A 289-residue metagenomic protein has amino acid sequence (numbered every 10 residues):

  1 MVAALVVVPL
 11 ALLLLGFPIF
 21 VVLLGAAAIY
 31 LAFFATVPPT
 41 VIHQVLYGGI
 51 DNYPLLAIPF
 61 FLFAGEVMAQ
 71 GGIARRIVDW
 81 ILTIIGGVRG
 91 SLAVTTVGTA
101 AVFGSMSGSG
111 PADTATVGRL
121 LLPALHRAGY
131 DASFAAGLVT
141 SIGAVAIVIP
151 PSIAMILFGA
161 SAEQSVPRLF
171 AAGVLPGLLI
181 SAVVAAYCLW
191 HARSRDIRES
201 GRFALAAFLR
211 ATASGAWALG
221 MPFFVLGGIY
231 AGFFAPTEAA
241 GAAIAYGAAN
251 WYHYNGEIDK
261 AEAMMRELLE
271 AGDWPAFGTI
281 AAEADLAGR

Functional and structural regions predicted by a protein language model:
M1-A245, A263: Alpha-helical transmembrane segments of multi-pass membrane transport proteins
V67, W251-Y252, A284: Residue-level signature for tetratricopeptide repeat
A243, G272-A282: Boundary/linker segments of alpha-helical solenoid repeat arrays
A243, L286-R289: Alpha-helical linker/edge segments of TPR/alpha-solenoid repeat scaffolds and analogous pre-/post-domain helices
E267-L269, P275, R289: Alpha-helical solenoid scaffolds that mediate protein-protein interactions, centered on TPR/SEL1-like repeats but also
